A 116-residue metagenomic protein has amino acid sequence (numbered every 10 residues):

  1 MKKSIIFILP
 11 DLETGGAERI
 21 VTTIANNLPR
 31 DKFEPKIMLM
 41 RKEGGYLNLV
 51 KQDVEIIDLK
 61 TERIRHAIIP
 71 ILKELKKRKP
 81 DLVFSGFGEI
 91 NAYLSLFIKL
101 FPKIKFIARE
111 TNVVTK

Functional and structural regions predicted by a protein language model:
M1-K116: Membrane-interface segments of envelope glycosyltransferases acting on lipid-linked substrates or membrane lipids
